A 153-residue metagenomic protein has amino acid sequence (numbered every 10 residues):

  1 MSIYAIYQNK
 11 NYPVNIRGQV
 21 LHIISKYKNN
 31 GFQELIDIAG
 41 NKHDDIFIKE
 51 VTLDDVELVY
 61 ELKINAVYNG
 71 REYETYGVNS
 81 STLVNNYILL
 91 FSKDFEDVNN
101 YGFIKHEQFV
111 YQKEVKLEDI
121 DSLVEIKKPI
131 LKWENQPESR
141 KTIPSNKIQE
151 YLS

Functional and structural regions predicted by a protein language model:
M1-S153: Short, surface-exposed polybasic-aromatic patches that bind anionic ligands, especially phosphate groups
